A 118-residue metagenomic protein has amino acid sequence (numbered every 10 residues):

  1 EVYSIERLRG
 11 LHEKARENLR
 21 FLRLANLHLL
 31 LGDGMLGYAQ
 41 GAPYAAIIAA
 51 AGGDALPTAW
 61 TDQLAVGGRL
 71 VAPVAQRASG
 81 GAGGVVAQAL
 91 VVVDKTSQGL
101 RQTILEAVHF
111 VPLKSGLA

Functional and structural regions predicted by a protein language model:
E1-L100: Conserved nucleotide-cofactor-binding alpha/beta core module
T96, R101-L117: Conserved histidine-centered catalytic loops in small-molecule metabolism enzymes
